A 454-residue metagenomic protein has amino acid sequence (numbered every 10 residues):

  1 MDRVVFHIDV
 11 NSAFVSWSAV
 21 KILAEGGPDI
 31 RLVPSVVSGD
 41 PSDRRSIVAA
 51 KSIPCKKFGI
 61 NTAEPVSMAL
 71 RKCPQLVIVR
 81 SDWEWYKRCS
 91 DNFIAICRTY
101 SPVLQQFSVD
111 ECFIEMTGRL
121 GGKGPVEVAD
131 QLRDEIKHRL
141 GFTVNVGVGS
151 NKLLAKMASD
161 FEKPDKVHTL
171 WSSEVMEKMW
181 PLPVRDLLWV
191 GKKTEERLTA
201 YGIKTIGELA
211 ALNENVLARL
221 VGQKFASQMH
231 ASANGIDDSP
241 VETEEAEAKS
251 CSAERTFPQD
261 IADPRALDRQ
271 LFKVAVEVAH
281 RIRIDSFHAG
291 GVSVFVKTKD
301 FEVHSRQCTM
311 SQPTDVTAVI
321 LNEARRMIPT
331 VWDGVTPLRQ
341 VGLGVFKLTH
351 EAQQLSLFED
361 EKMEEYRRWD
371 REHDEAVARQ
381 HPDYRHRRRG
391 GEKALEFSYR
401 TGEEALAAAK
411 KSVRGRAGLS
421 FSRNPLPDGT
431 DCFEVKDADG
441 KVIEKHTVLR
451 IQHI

Functional and structural regions predicted by a protein language model:
M1-N234, P240, H280, M363-I454: Gly/Gly-Pro- and Ser/Thr-rich, intrinsically disordered tail segments characteristic of DNA damage-repair and tolerance
N11, T117-R119, K297, S311 (+1 more regions): Solvent-exposed residues in well-ordered beta-strands and their adjoining turns, especially edge/terminal strands
N11-A13, P41-R44, K299-E302, L348-E351: Short, charged/polar surface micro-motifs in flexible loops or helix N-caps
V33, V144, D165, G290-V292 (+2 more regions): Change "...and in nucleic-acid phosphodiester-cleaving endonucleases..." to "...and in nucleic-acid processing enzymes
S150-L153, A233-N234, H288-K299, L338-T349 (+1 more regions): A glycine-rich phosphate-binding loop feature that marks nucleotide/adenosyl-phosphate handling sites
D186, T194-L338, H350-Q354, L449-H453: DNA-contacting surface of Y-family translesion DNA polymerases
T314-F397: C-terminal hydrophobic structural anchor segments that stabilize assembly/packing rather than catalytic chemistry
